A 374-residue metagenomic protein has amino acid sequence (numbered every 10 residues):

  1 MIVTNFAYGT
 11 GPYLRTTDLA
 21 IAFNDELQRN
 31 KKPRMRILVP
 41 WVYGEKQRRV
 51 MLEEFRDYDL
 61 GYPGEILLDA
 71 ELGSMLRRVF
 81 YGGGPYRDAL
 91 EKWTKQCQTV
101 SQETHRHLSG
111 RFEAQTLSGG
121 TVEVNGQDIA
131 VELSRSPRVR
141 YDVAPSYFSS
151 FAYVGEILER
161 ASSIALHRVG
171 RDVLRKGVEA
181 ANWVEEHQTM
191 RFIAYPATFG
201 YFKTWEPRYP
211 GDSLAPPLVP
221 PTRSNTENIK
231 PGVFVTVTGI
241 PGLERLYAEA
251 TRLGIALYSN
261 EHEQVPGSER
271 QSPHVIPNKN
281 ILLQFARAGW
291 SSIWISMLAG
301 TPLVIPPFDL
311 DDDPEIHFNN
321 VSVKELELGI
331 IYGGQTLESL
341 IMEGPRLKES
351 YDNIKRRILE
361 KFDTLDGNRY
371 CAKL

Functional and structural regions predicted by a protein language model:
T4-D18: A short, glycine/small-residue-rich beta-strand->loop->alpha-helix junction that serves as a flexible
R15, L19-A22, P210-V265: Conserved catalytic-core segment of nucleotide-activated headgroup transferases in glycan assembly
K32-E103: Conserved nucleotide-sugar phosphate-binding/catalytic loop shared by glycosyltransferases and other
K32-G44, R191-A197, A256-E261, V304: Short internal beta-strands
Q102-P137: Short N-terminal targeting/anchoring amphipathic segment
V131, V139-S213, E325: Active-site-proximal region of nucleotide-activated glycan assembly enzymes, centered on histidine/acidic-rich loops
Y258-P302: Donor nucleotide-activated moiety binding/catalytic core segment of transferases that use nucleotide-activated donors
S291-R356: Catalytic binding pocket for nucleotide-activated donors in carbohydrate/polymer assembly enzymes
